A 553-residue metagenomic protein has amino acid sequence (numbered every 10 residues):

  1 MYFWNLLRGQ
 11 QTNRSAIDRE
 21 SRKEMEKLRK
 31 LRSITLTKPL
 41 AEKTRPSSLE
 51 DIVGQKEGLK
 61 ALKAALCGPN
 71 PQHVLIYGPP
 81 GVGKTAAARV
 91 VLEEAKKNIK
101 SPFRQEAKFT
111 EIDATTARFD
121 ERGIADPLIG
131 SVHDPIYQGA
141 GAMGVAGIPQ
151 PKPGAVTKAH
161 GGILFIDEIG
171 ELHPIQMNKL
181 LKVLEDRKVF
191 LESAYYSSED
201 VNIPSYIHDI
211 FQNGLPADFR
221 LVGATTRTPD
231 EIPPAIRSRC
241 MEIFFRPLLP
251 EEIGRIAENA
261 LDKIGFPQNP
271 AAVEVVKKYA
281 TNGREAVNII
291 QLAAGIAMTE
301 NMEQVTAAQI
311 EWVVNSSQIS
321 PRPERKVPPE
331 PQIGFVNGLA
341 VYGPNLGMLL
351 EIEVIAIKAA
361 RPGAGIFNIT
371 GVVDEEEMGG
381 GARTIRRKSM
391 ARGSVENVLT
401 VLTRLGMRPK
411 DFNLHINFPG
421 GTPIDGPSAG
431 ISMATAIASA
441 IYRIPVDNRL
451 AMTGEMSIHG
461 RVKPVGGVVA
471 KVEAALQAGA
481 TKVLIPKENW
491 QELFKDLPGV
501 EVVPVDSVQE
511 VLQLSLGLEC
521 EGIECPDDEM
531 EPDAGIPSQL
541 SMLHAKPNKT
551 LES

Functional and structural regions predicted by a protein language model:
I34-P79, V398-T403: Pre-Walker A (pre-P-loop) alpha-helix and adjacent loop at the N terminus of AAA/AAA+ ATPase modules, a conserved
A61-L66, A125-I163, S205-Q212: Conserved alpha-helical scaffold flanking the Walker A/P-loop in AAA+ ATPase domains
L66-A117, L181: Walker A/P-loop
K97-S131, I136, S198-D200: AAA+/P-loop NTPase substrate/partner-engagement loops
N98-R104, P229-A235, E242-A307, R404-N413 (+1 more regions): Conserved C-terminal "switch" segment of AAA+ ATPases
F119-I129, P151-E185, P229-S238: Conserved AAA+/SF3 P-loop NTPase catalytic/coupling segment centered on the Walker-B
H133, Y137, I175-G214: Conserved catalytic/switch belt of AAA+ P-loop NTPases
K358-S553: Peripheral, non-AAA+ core regions of ATP-driven protein-machinery
